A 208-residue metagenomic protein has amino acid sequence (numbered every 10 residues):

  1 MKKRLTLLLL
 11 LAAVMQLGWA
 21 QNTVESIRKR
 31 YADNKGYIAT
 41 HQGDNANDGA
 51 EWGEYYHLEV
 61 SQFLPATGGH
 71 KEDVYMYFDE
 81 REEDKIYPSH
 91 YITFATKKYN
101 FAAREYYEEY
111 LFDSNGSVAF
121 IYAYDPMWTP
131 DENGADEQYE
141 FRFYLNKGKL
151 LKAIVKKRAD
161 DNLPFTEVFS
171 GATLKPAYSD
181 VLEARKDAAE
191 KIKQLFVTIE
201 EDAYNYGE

Functional and structural regions predicted by a protein language model:
R4-V14: Sec-dependent N-terminal signal peptides
Q16-A20: Sec/Tat signal peptide C-region and signal peptidase I cleavage site
Q21-Y75, N133-E208: Long terminal segments
P65-Y106: Mid-chain, structured segments of secreted extracytoplasmic proteins
K85-I92, F112-V118, Y144-L151: Short, solvent-exposed coil/turn segments at beta-strand boundaries
A95, I121, A153-I154: Beta-strand-dense domains in secreted/periplasmic systems and polymorphic toxin scaffolds
K98-D125: Mid-length scaffold segments of soluble, non-membrane domains
K98-F101, P130-A135: Short consensus segments that form the blades of beta-propeller domains, in both extracellular/periplasmic
